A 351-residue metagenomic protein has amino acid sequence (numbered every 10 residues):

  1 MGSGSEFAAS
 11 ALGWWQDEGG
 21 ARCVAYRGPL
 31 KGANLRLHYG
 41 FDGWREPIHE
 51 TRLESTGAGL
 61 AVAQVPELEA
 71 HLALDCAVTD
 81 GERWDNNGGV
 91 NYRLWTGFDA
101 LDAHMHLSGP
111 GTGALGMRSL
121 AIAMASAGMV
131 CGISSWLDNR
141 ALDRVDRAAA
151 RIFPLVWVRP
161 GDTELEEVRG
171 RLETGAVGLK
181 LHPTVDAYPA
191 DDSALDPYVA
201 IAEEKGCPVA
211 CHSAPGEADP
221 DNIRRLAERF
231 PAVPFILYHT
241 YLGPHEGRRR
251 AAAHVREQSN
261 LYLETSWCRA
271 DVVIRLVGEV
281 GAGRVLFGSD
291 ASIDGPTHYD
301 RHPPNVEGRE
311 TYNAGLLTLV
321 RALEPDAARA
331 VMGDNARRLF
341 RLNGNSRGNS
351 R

Functional and structural regions predicted by a protein language model:
M1-A100: Glycan-association/targeting regions that enable binding to alpha-glucans and other polysaccharides
F98-A141, V145: An N-terminally biased module of ancient metal coordination in phosphate/nucleic-acid-related enzymes
A100-L107, C131-S134, I152-V156, V177-L181 (+4 more regions): Hydrophobic faces of well-ordered beta-strands that scaffold small-molecule active sites in alpha/beta enzyme cores
S108-P110, N139-A141, G161-T163, D186-A187 (+4 more regions): Active-site environment of divalent metal-dependent phosphoester hydrolases
M124-G128, A190-D191, L195-H212, R224 (+3 more regions): N-terminal/domain-start segments enriched in small and hydrophobic, helix-friendly residues, covering either
N139-A210, E257, L261: Active-site gating/metal-coordination segments in enzymes
D143-V145, E164-R171, D191-L195, G216-F230 (+2 more regions): Distinct, well-ordered alpha-helical segments
Y238-R347, R351: H/E-rich (His + Asp/Glu) clusters that bind or coordinate divalent metals
